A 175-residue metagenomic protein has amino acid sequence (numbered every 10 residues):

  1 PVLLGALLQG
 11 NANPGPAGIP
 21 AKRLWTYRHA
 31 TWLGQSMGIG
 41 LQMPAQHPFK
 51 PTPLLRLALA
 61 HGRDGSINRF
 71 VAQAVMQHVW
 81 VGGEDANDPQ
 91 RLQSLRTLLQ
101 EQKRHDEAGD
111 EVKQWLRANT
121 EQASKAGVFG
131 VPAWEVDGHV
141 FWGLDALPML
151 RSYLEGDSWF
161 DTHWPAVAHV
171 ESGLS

Functional and structural regions predicted by a protein language model:
P1-V79, D161-S175: Structural alpha/beta surface segment adjacent to cysteine/selenocysteine redox centers across thiol/disulfide enzymes
S66, A74-S175: C-terminal cap of thioredoxin/glutaredoxin-like
